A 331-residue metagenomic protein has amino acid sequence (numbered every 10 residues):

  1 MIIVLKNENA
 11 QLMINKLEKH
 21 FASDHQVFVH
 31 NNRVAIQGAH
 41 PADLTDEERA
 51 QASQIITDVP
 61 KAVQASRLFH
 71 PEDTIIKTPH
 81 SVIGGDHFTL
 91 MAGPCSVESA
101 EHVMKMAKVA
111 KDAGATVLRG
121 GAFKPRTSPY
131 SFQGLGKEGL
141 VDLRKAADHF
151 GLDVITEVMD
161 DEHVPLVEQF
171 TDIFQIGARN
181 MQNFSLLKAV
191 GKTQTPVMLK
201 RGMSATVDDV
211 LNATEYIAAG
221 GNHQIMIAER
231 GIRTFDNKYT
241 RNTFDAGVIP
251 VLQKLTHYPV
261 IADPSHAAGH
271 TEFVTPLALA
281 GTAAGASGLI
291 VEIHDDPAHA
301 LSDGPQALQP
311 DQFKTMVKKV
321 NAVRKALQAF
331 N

Functional and structural regions predicted by a protein language model:
P60-M91, Q328-N331: N-terminal amphipathic alpha-helix/helix-capping segment at the start of soluble metabolic enzymes
I76-C95, R126-P129, Q253-A262: N-terminal small/glycine-rich loop or linker at the start of catalytic domains across soluble metabolic enzymes
F88-K105, P129-Q133, I155-E157, A178 (+2 more regions): Active-site mouth loops of central-metabolism enzymes
T89-P94, L118-G120, V154-T156, F174-I176 (+4 more regions): Hydrophobic faces of well-ordered beta-strands that scaffold small-molecule active sites in alpha/beta enzyme cores
R119-K137, D295-P305: Glycine-rich, proline-tolerant flexible connector loops at the mouths of alpha/beta enzymes
Q133-T156, V190-P196, A246-V260, Q306-Q328: Alpha-helix-loop-beta-strand connector modules within alpha/beta enzyme cores
L135, L152-D160, D172-N183, P196-V207 (+1 more regions): Catalytic beta/alpha-barrel core
T193-I293: Catalytic alpha/beta core domains of metabolic enzymes, predominantly
